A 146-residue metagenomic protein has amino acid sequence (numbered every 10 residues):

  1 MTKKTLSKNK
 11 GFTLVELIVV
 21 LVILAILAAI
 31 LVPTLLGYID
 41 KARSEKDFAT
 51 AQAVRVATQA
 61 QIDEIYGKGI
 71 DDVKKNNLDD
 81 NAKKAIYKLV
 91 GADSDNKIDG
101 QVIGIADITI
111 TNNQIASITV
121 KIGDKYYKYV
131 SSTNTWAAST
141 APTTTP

Functional and structural regions predicted by a protein language model:
M1-F12: N-terminal leader/signal peptides at the extreme start of proteins
K3, A29, K41-S44: Short, conserved catalytic or interaction motifs in soluble domains
K10, E16-V19: Internal alpha-helical transmembrane segments of multi-pass membrane proteins, especially GPCRs
I18-T34: Alpha-helical hydrophobic helix detector
G37, K74-L78, A82: Cationic, hydrophobic amphipathic alpha-helical membrane-interacting segments
G37-A53, I65: Aliphatic-rich helix starts adjacent to a transmembrane/signal segment
V56-N77: Alpha-helix exit/C-cap motif
G104-P146: Short, surface-exposed interaction loops/tails
